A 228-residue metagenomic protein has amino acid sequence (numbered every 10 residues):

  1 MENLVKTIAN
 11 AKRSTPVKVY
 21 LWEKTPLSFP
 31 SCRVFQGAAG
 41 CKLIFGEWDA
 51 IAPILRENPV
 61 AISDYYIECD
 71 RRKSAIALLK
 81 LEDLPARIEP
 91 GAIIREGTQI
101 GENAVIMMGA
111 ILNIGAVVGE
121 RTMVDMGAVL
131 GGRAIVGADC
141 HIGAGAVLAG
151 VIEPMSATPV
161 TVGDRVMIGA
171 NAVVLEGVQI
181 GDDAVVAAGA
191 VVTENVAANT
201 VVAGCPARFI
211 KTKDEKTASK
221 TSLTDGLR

Functional and structural regions predicted by a protein language model:
M1-L84, A218-R228: Terminal amphipathic alpha-helical/low-complexity segments used for targeting or macromolecular assembly
L81-A203, A207-F209: Structural signal for interior beta-strand "rungs" in well-ordered beta-sheet cores of soluble enzyme domains
N199, E215-S219: P-loop NTPase catalytic core
A207, D214-E215: A generic structural signal for secondary-structure junctions that act as hinges or helix/strand caps at the edges
K211-K213, S222: Short C-terminal tail/terminal secondary-structure segment of NAD(P)H-dependent dehydrogenase/reductase domains
